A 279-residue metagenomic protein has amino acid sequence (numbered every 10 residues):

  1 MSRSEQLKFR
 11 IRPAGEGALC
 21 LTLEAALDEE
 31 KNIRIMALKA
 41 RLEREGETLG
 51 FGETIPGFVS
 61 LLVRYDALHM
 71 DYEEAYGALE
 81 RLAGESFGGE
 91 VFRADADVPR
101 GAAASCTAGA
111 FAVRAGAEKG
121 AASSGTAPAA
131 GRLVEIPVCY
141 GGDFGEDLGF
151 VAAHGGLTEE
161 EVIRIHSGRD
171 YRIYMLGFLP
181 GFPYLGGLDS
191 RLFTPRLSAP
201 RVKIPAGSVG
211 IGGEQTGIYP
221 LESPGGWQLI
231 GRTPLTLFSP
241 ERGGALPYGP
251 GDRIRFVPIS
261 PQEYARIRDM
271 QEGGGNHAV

Functional and structural regions predicted by a protein language model:
S2-A96, G101, S105-V279: Glycine-rich active-site loops that engage anionic ligands at enzyme catalytic sites
